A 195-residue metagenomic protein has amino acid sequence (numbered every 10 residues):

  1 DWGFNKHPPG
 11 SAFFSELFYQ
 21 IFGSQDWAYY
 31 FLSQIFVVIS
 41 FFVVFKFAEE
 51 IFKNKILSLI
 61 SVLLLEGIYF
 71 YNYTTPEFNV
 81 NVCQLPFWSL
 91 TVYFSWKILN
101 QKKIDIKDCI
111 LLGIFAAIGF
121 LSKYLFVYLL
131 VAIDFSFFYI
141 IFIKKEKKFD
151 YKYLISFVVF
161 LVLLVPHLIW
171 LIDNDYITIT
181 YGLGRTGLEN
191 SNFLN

Functional and structural regions predicted by a protein language model:
D1-F14, S24-A28, D175: Extracytoplasmic catalytic/substrate-binding loops of multi-pass membrane glycan-assembly enzymes
F13, F31, S58-L63, C109-I110 (+3 more regions): Hydrophobic alpha-helical transmembrane segments
F31-F52, S89-F94: Transmembrane-helix motifs of polytopic, lipid-linked glycan transferases
E49-F52, T91-L111: Membrane-interface transmembrane helices that cradle and orient dolichyl/undecaprenyl
S61-E66, A116, F120, D134: Short helix- or helix-capping micro-motifs that position conserved polar/aromatic residues at function-defining sites
Y73-Q84: Short acidic/glycine- and proline-prone juxtamembrane loop motifs at membrane-interface regions of multi-pass membrane
I118, L130-N195: Transmembrane-lumen/periplasm boundary regions of multi-pass, lipid-linked membrane glycan transferases
